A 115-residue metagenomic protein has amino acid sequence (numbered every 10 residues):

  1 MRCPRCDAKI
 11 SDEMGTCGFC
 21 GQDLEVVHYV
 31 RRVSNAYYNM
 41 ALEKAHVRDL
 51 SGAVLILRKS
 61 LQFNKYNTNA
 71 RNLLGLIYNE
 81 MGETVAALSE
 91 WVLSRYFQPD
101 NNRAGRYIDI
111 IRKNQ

Functional and structural regions predicted by a protein language model:
M1-R32: Long, contiguous interaction/recruitment modules in multidomain scaffold/adaptor proteins
R5, V30-A45, N72: Alpha-helical tetratricopeptide repeat
S60, L93-S94: Canonical positions in the second alpha-helix
